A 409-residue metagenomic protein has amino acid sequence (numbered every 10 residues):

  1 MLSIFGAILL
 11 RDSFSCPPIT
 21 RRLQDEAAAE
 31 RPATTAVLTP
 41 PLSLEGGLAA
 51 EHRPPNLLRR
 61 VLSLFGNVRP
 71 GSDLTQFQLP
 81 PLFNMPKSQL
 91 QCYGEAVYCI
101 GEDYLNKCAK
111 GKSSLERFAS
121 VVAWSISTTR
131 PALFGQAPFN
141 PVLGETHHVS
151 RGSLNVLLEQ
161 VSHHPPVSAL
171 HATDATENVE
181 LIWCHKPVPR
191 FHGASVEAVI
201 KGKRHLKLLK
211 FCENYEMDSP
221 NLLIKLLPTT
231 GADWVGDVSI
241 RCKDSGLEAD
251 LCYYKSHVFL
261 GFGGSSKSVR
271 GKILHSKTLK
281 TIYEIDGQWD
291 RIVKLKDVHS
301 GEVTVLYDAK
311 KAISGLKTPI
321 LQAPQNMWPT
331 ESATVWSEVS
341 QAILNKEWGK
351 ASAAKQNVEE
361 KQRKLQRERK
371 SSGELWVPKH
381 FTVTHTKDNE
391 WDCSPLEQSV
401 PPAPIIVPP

Functional and structural regions predicted by a protein language model:
M1-K110, L115-P409: Extended acidic, Ser/Thr- and Pro-enriched interaction/regulatory segments
